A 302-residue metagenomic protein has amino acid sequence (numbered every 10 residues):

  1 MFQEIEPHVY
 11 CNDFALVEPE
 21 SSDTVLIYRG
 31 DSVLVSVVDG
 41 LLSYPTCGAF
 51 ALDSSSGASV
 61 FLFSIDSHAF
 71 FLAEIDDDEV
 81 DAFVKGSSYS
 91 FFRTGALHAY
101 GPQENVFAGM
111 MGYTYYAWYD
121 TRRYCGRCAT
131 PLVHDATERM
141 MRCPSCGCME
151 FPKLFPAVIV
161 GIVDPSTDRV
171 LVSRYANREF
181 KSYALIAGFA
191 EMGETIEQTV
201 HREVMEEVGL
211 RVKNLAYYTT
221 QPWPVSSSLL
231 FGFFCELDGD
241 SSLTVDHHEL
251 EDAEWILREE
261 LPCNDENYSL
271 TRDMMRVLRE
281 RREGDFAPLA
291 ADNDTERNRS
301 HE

Functional and structural regions predicted by a protein language model:
M1-R122, E179-Y183, D246-E302: Nudix hydrolase/Nudix homology domain
V60-D66, M141-C143, V160-I162, W223: Short acidic-hydrophobic surface loop/beta-edge motif
M111-V163: Cys/His-rich short segments
M141-A184, F189, R211-V212, C235-L237: N-terminal strand-loop-strand
V158, L229-F231, E251: Change "...and in nucleic-acid phosphodiester-cleaving endonucleases..." to "...and in nucleic-acid processing enzymes
R174-Y175, A187, A216-Q221, L237 (+2 more regions): Active-site proximal loops enriched in glycine and acidic residues that flank catalytic Cys/His/Asp and coordinate
A184-T219, F233: The catalytic Nudix box helix
Q221-T244: Active-site-adjacent beta-strand/loop module that shapes the phosphate/pyrophosphate-binding cleft
